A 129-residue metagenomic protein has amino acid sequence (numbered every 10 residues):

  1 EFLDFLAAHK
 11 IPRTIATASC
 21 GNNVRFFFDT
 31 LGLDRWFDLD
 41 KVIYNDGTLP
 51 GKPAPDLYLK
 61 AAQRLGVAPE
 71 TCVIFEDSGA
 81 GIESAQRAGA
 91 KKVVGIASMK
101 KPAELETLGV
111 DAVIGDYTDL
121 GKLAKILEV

Functional and structural regions predicted by a protein language model:
E1-K10: Catalytic-core regions built around general acid/base machinery
D4, G21, F26-V129: Asp-based, Mg2+/Mn2+-dependent phosphohydrolase catalytic module
P12-T14, K92: Proline-centered loop/turn at the N-terminus of a beta-strand
T17-S19: Conserved phosphate-coupling serine/threonine residues in phosphotransfer and NTP-handling enzymes
